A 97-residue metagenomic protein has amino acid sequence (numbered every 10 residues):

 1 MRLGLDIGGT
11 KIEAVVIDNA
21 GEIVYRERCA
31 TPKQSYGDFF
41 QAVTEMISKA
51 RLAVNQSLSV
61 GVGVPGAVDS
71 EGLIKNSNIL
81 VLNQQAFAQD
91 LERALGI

Functional and structural regions predicted by a protein language model:
R2-Q41, E45, L73-I74: Short glycine-rich, Thr/Ser-proximal phosphate-binding strand/loop in the N-terminal lobe of ATP-dependent enzymes
D6, G61-P65: Short beta-strand segments
T10, P65-V68: Short glycine-rich anion-binding loops that position phosphate/pyrophosphate groups of nucleotides and phosphorylated
D18-N19, S59-G61: Short coil-to-beta-strand
Q41-T44, S48, Q56-S59, V68-I97: Glycine-rich phosphate-binding loop and adjoining helix at the ATP-binding site of ATP-dependent phosphoryl-transfer
